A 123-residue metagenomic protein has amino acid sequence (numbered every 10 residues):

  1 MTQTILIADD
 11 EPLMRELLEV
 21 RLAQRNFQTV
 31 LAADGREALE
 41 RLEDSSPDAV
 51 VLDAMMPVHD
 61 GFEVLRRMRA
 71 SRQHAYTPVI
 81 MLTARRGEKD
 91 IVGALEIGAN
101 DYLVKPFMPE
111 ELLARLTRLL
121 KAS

Functional and structural regions predicted by a protein language model:
E16-Q24: Charged docking surfaces used in two-component/phosphorelay signaling
L31-A49: Acidic, metal-coordinating helix/loop segments flanking the phosphotransfer/catalytic sites of two-component signaling
S46-D48, Q73-P78: His-Asp phosphorelay/catalytic-motif detector in bacterial-type signaling
M56: Receiver (REC) domain active-site loop signature in two-component systems and cognate sites in sensor histidine kinases
F107-T117: C-terminal output helix
